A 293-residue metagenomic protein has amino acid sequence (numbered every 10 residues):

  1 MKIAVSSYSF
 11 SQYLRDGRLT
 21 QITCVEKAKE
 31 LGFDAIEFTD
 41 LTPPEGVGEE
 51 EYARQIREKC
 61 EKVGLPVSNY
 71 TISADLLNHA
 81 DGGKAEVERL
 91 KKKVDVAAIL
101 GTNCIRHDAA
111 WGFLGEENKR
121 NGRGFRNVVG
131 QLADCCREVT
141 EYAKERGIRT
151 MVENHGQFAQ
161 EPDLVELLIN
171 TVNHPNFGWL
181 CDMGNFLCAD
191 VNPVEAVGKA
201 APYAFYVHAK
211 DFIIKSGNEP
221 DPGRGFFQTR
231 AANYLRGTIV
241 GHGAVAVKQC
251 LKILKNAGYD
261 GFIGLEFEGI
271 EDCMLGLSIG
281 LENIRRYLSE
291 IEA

Functional and structural regions predicted by a protein language model:
V5, A28, I36, C60 (+7 more regions): Conserved, mostly hydrophobic/aromatic
S6-T20, L76-V87, N121-V129, T238-G241: Active-site mouth loops of central-metabolism enzymes
Y8-F10, T39-L41, I72-D75, A110-G112 (+4 more regions): Active-site beta-loop-alpha junctions enriched in small/polar residues
R15-A28, K84-D95, A189-V197, V247-C250: Short, acidic/polar
T20-L41, L100-G101: Catalytic domains of carbohydrate-active enzymes, especially glycoside hydrolases
E26, E58-P66, N78-W179: Active-site acidic/histidine proton-transfer and metal-coordination neighborhood in alpha/beta enzyme cores
A35-I36, Y70, A133-A244: Acidic/histidine-rich catalytic cores of soluble enzymes
E37-C60, W111-G115: Glycine-rich, proline-tolerant flexible connector loops at the mouths of alpha/beta enzymes
